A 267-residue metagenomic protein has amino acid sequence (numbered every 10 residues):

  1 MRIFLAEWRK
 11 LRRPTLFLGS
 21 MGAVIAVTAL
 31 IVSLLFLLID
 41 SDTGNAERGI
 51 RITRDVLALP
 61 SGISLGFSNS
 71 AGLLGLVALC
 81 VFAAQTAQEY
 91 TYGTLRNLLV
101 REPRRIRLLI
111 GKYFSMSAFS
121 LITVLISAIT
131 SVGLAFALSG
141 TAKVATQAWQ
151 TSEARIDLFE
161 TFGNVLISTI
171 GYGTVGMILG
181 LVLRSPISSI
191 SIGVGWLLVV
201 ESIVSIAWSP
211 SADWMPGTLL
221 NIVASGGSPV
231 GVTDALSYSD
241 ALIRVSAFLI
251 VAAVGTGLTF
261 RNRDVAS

Functional and structural regions predicted by a protein language model:
M1-A26, R184: Aromatic- and glycine-rich beta-strand/loop motifs that create alpha-glucan
M1-L5, W149, A266: Short, membrane-interfacial amphipathic segments enriched in basic
K10, A87, L98-V100, G176 (+1 more regions): Helix-capping/transition residues at the boundaries of transmembrane alpha-helices and the short helical linkers
F17, M21-A84, L109-L181, S202 (+2 more regions): Secretory targeting signals
F17-S20, L95-N97, L108, S188-I190: Alpha-helical transmembrane segments and their helix-entry boundary regions
L30-D40, L183-N221: Transmembrane helix segments
L79-I106, Y113: Transmembrane helix boundary and interhelical loop/hinge segments in multi-pass membrane proteins
R244-S267: Junction motif at the cytosolic side of a transmembrane helix
